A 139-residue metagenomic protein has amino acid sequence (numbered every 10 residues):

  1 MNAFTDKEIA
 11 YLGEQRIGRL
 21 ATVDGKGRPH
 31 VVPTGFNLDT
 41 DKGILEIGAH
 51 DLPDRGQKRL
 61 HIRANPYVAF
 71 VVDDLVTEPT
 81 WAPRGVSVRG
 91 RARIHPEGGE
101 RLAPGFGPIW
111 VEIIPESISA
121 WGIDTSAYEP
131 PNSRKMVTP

Functional and structural regions predicted by a protein language model:
M1-P139: Binding-site signature for planar aromatic cofactors or substrates
